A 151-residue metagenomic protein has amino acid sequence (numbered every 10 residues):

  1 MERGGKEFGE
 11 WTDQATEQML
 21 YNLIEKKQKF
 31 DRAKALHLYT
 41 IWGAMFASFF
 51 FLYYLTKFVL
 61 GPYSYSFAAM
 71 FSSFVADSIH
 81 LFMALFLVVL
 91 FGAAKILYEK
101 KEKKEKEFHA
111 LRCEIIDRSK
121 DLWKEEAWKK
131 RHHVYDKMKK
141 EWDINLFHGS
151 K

Functional and structural regions predicted by a protein language model:
M1-I24: Short, charged cytosolic
E17, Y21-Q28, K106-E114: Short amphipathic alpha-helical coupling elements at transmembrane boundaries
L23-Y39: Membrane interfacial helix-start motif at the N-side
A35-I96: Alpha-helical transmembrane segments and their immediate juxtamembrane boundary regions in integral membrane proteins
L97-H109: Juxtamembrane/interface segments at transmembrane-helix termini
R112-I144: Solvent-exposed, non-transmembrane helices and loops of integral membrane proteins
